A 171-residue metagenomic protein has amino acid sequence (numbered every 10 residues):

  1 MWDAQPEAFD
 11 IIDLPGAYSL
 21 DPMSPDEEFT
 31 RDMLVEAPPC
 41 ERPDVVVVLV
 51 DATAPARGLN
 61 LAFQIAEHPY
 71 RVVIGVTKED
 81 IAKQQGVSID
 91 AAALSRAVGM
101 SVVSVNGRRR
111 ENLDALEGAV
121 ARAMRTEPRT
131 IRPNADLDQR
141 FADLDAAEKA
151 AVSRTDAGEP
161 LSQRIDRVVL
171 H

Functional and structural regions predicted by a protein language model:
W2-D10, P25-V103: Conserved C-terminal guanine-recognition region of P-loop GTPase G domains, centered on the G4
L14-G16, D51, V105-R108: A short hydrophobic beta-strand->loop->alpha-helix junction that borders the nucleotide-binding pocket of P-loop NTPases
P15-S24, E79: Flexible beta-alpha connector loops of hexameric P-loop NTPases
P39, A121-R129, K149, S153 (+1 more regions): Generic secondary-structure signature for well-ordered alpha-helical cores
D80-R132: Canonical P-loop GTPase G-domain recognition
I131-E148: Long, well-ordered amphipathic alpha-helical subdomains in the mid-to-C-terminal portions of large enzyme subunits
K149-Q163: Short, membrane-interfacial amphipathic segments enriched in basic
S162, D166-L170: Alpha-helical membrane-interface segments at transmembrane helix boundaries
